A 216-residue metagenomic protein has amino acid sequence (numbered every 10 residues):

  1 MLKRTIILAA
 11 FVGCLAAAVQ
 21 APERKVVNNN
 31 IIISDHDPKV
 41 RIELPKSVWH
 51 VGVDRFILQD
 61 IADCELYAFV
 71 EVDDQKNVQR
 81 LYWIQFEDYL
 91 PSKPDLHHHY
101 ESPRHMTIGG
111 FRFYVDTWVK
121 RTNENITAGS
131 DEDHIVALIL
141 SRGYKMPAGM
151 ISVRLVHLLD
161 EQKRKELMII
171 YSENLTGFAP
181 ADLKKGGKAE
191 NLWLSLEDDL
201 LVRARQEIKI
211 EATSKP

Functional and structural regions predicted by a protein language model:
L2, A17-D73, G177-P216: N-terminal targeting sequences that direct proteins away from the cytosol to non-cytosolic compartments
L2-C14: Sec-dependent N-terminal signal peptides
T5-I6, V156, L167, R205-E207: Small/flexible residues
F56-K185: Conserved polar/disulfide-associated segments of primarily extracytoplasmic proteins
